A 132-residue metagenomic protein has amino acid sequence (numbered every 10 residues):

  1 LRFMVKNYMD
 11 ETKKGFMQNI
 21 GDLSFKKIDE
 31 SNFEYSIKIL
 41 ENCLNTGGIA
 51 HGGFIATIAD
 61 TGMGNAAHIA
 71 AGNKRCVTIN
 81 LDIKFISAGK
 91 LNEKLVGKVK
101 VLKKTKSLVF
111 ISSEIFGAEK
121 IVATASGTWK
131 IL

Functional and structural regions predicted by a protein language model:
L1-L132: Terminal targeting signals and extreme-terminal segments of soluble enzymes
